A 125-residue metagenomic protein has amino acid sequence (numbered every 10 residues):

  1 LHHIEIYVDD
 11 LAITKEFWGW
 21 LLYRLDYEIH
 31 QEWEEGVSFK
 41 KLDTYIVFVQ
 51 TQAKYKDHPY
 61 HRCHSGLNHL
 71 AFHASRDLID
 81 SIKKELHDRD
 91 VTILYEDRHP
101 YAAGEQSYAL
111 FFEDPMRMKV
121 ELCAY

Functional and structural regions predicted by a protein language model:
H2-D10, Y60-E85, S107-E113: Vicinal oxygen chelate
Y7-Q50: Core segments of cupin and vicinal oxygen chelate
F17-L21, I82-H87: Short amphipathic alpha-helices in soluble, non-transmembrane regions that often serve as interface/regulatory elements
S38, P59-R62, Y101-A102: Short secondary-structure boundary/capping segments
L42-D43, Q52-A53, S75-D77, P115: Short loop segments at secondary-structure junctions
Q50-K54, Y125: Acetyl-CoA-dependent GNAT
A53-H58, Y95-E96: A short, acidic/glycine-rich surface segment
K83-K84, D88-Y125: Vicinal oxygen chelate
